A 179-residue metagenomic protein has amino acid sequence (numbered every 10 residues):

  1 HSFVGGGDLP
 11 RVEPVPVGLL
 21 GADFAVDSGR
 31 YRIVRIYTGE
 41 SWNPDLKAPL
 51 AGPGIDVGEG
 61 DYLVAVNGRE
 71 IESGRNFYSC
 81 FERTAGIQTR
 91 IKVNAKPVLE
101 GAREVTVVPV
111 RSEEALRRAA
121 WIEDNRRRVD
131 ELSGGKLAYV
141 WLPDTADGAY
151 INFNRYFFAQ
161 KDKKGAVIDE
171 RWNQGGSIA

Functional and structural regions predicted by a protein language model:
H1-G5, E114-R117: Secretory-pathway/luminal and periplasmic proteins that interact with or process carbohydrate-rich
S2-A25, W42-D45, L50: Flexible, glycine/threonine-enriched loop-and-boundary segments that flank and lead into catalytic domains of large
R11-E13, R32, E40-L50, V64 (+1 more regions): Cleft-lining beta-strand/loop regions that shape enzyme active-site pockets
V17, G52-G58, A85: Short coil-to-beta strand junction motifs in C2/discoidin
F24-G39: PDZ domains - specifically the beta-sandwich core and the conserved carboxylate-binding loop
G58-V64: Structural motif
